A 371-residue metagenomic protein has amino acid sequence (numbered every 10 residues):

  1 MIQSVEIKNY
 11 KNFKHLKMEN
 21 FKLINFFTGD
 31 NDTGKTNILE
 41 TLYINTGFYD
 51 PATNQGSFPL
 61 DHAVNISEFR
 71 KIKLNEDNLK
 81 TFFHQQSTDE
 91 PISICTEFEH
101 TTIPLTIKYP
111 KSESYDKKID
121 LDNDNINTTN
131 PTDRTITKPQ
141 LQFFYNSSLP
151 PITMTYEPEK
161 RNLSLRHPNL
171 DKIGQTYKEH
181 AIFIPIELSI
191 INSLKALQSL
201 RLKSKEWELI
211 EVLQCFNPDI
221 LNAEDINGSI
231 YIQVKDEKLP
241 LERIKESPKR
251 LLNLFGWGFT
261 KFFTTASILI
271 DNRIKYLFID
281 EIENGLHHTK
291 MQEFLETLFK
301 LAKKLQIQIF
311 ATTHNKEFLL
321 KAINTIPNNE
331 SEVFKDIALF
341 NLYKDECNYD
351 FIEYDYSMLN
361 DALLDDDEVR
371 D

Functional and structural regions predicted by a protein language model:
M1-A52, K238-R370: Switch/communication elements of ASCE P-loop NTPase nucleotide-binding domains
F48-I270, Y276, I337-D371: Phosphate-coordinating catalytic segments in nucleotide- and nucleic-acid-processing enzymes
